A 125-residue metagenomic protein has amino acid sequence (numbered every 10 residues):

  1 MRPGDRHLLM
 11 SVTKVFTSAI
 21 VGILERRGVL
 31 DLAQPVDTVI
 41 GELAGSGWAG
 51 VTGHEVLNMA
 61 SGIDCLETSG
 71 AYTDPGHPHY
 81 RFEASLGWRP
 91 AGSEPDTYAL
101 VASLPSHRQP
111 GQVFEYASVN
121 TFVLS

Functional and structural regions predicted by a protein language model:
M1-G4, T68-G70, H79-S125: Catalytic-site signature segments of enzymes, centered on catalytic residues
P3, L8, R26-T68, S103: Active-site helix/loop module of the DD-peptidase/beta-lactamase fold, centered on the serine-lysine SxxK catalytic
L8-V29, P35, V56, V101 (+1 more regions): Alpha-helical scaffold elements that line and support the substrate/ligand-binding pocket of soluble hydrolases
M10, V29, S46-G50, P90 (+2 more regions): Short capping loops/turns at secondary-structure boundaries
I20, L24, I40-G41, R81-S85 (+1 more regions): Generic preference for well-ordered secondary structure
T73-D74: Surface-exposed loop and adjacent secondary-structure segments within mature catalytic domains
